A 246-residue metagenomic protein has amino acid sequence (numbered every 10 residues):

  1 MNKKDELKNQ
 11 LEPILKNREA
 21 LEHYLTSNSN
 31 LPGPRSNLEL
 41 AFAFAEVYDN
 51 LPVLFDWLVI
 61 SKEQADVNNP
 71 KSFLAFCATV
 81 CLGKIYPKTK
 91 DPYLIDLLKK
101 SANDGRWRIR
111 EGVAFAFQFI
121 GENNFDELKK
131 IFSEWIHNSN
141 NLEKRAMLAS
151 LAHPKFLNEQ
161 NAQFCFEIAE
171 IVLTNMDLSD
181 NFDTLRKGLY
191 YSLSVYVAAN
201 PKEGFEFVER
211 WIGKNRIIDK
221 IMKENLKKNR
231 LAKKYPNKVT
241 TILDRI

Functional and structural regions predicted by a protein language model:
M1-I246: Alpha-helical scaffold domains
